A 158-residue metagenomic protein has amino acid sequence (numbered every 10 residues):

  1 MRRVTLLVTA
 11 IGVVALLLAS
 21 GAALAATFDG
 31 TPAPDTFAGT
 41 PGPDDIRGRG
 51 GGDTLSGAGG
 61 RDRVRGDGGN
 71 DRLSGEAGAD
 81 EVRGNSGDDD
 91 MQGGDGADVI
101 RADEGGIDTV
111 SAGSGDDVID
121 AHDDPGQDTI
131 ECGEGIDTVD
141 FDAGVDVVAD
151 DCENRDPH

Functional and structural regions predicted by a protein language model:
M1-L6: Positively charged n-region of N-terminal signal peptides that target proteins for export
V8-A19: Bacterial N-terminal signal peptides
G21-T27: Sec/Tat signal peptide C-region and signal peptidase I cleavage site
A25, P34, P43, G52 (+10 more regions): Detector for repetitive beta-architecture
G30-P32, G39, G48-G50, G57-G59 (+9 more regions): Glycine-centered beta-turn/loop sites at beta-strand termini
T31, T40, D150-N154: Short A/G/S/P-biased low-complexity tracts
A121-H158: Leucine-rich solenoid repeat scaffolds
